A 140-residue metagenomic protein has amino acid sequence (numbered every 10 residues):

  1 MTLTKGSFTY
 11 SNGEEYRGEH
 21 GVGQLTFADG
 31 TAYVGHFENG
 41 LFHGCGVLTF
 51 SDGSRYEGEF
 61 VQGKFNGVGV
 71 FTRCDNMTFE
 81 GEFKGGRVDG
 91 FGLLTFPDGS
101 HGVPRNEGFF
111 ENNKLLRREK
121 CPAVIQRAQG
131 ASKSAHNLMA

Functional and structural regions predicted by a protein language model:
M1-A140: Intrinsically disordered, low-complexity repeat tracts enriched in Gly/Pro/Ser/Thr and acidic residues, frequently
